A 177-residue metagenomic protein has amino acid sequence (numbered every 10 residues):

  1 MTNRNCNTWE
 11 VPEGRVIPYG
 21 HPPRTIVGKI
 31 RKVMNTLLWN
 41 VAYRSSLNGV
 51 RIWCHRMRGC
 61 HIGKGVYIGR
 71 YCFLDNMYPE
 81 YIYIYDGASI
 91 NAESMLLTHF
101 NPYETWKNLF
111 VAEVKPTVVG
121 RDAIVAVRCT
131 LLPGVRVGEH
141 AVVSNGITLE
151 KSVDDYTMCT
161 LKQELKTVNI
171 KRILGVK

Functional and structural regions predicted by a protein language model:
M1-R58, F100, Q163-K177: Terminal amphipathic alpha-helical/low-complexity segments used for targeting or macromolecular assembly
R51-W53, G69-R136, T157, K162-K177: Flexible, glycine/small-residue-enriched loop-and-beta-strand segment within the central core of proteins
L132, V142-S144, T148: A generic "structured core" feature
E139: Short metal-coordination and nucleic-acid-contact micro-motifs, chiefly zinc-binding Cys/His arrays
